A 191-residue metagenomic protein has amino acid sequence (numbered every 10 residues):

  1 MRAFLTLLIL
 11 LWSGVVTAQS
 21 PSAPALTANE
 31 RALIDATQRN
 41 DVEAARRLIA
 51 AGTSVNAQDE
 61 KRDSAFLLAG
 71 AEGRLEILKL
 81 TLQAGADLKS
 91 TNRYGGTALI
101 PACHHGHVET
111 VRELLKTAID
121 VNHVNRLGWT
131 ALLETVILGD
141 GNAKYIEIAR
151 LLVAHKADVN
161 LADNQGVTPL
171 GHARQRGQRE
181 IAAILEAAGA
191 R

Functional and structural regions predicted by a protein language model:
V16-A51, E60, Q83, R150 (+1 more regions): Intrinsically disordered, low-complexity regulatory segments in ankyrin-centric signaling systems
D35-N40, L68-R74, P101-H107, E134-Y145 (+1 more regions): Ankyrin repeat A-helix N-terminal signature
A44, E76-I77, E109-T110, E147-I148 (+1 more regions): Conserved ankyrin/ankyrin-like repeat signature
R46-S54, K79-D87, R112-D120, R150-D158 (+1 more regions): Ankyrin repeat domain, specifically the short helix-to-loop turn at the C-terminus of the second helix of each repeat
A57-Q58, L88-T91, V121-V124, V159-A162: Ankyrin repeat boundary signal
N160-R191: Leucine-rich solenoid repeat scaffolds
